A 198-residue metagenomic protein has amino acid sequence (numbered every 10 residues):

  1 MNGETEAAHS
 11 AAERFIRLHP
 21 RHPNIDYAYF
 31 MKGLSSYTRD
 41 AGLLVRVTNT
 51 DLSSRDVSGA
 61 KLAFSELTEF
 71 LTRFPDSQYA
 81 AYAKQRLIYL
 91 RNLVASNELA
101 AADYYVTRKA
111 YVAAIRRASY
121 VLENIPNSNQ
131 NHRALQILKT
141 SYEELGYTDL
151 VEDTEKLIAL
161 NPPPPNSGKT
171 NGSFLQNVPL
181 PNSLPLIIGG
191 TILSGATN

Functional and structural regions predicted by a protein language model:
M1-N198: Acidic, polar-rich low-complexity tracts and alpha-helical solenoid repeat scaffolds
